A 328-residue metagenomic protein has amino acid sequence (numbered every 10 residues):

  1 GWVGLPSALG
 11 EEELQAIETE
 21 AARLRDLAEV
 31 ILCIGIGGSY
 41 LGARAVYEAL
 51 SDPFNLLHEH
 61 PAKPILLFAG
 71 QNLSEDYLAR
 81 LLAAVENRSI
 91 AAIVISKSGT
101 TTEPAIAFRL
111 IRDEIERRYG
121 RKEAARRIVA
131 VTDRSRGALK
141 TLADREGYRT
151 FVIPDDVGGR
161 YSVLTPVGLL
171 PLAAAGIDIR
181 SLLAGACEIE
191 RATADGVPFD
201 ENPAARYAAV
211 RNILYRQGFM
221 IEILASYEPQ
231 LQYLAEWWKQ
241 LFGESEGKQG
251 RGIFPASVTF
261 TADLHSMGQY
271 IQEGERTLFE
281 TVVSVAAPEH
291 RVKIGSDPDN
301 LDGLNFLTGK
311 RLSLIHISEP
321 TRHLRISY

Functional and structural regions predicted by a protein language model:
G1-E29: Cofactor-/ligand-binding subdomain signature composed of acidic, glycine-rich, tryptophan-containing flexible loops
W2-S7, E29-V30, L67, I90-K97 (+5 more regions): Glycine- and acidic
Q15, L73-R80, D263, M267: Structural motif
T19, E75-A83, A208-R211, S284: Short, charged beta->alpha transition segments
A22-G196, I315-E319, S327: Glycine-rich phosphate-binding loops that contact phosphosugars or nucleotide phosphates
R117-E280, A286-E289: Active-site phosphate/pyrophosphate-binding segments
K293-L314: Acidic, Ser/Thr-rich peripheral helices and adjacent loops at domain boundaries
